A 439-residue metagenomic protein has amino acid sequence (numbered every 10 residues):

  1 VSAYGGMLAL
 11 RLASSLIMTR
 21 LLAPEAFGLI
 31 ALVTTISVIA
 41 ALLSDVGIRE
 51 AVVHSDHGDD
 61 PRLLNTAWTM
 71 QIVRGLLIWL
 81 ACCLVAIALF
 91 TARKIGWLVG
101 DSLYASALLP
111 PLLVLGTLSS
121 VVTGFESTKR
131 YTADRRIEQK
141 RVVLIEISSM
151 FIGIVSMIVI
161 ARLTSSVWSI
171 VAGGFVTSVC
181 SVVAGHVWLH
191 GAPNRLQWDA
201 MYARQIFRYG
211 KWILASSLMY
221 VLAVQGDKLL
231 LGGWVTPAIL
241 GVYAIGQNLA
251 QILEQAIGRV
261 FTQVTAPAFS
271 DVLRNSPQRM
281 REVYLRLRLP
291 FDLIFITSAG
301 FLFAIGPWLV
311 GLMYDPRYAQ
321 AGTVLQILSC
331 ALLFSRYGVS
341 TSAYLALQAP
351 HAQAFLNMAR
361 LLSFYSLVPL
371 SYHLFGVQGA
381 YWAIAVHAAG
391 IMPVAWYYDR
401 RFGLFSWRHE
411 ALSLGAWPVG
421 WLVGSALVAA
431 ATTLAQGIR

Functional and structural regions predicted by a protein language model:
V1-G47, W79, C83-K94, L115 (+6 more regions): Signature of the first transmembrane helix
V1-R11, V33, L42-G96, A107-T117 (+5 more regions): Membrane-water interface segments that mark the loop-to-transmembrane alpha-helix transition
M7-R11, S15, V33-S37, A41-A51 (+12 more regions): Short runs within selected transmembrane alpha-helices of multi-pass transporters and secretion channels
A9, S14-A41, P61, P110-P111 (+6 more regions): Interfacial/gating helices of multi-pass transporter permease domains
L12, T69-G100, P110-L115, V155-V159 (+5 more regions): Alpha-helical transmembrane segments of multi-pass membrane transport and lipid-handling proteins
S44-N65, D134-R135, G246, A250-R288 (+2 more regions): Helix-loop junctions and terminal segments of transmembrane helices in multi-pass membrane transport/translocation
A88, P111, A359-S363, L374-F375 (+4 more regions): Transmembrane alpha-helical segments of multi-pass transport proteins
L98-S102, V183-V224, V264-E282, R401-W417: Interhelical loop/hinge segments that connect adjacent transmembrane helices in multipass membrane
